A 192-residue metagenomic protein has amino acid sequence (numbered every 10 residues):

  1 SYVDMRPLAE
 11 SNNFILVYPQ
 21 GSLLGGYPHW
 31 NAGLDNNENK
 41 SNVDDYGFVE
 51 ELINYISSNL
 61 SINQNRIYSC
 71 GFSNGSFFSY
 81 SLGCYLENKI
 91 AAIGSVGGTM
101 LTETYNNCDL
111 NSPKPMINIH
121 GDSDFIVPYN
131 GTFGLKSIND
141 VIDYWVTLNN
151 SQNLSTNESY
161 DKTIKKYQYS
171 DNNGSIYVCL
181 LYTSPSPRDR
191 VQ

Functional and structural regions predicted by a protein language model:
S1-Y68, Y80-S81, Y85: Serine-hydrolase catalytic machinery in alpha/beta-hydrolase-like enzymes
S11-I15, N63-R66, E87-A92, S112-M116 (+1 more regions): Loop/turn elements at helix/coil->beta-strand transitions in domains of secreted/extracellular proteins
L16-Y18, K166, I176-L181: Conserved beta-strand scaffold positions in the cores of enzyme catalytic domains, especially in NTP/NDP-utilizing
S22-G25, N74-S76, T99-T102, D122-I126 (+1 more regions): Solvent-exposed loop/turn segments at secondary-structure junctions within structured extracellular/periplasmic domains
N42-Y46, S76, G134-I138: Solvent-exposed, acidic/flexible segments
N65-S112: Primarily recognizes the serine-hydrolase "nucleophile elbow" in alpha/beta-hydrolase and SGNH/GDSL folds
G97-E158, K162, Q168-S170: The feature captures the conserved acid-bearing segment of alpha/beta-hydrolase catalytic domains
Y182-D189: Conserved small/polar residues in nucleotide/adenosyl-binding loops
